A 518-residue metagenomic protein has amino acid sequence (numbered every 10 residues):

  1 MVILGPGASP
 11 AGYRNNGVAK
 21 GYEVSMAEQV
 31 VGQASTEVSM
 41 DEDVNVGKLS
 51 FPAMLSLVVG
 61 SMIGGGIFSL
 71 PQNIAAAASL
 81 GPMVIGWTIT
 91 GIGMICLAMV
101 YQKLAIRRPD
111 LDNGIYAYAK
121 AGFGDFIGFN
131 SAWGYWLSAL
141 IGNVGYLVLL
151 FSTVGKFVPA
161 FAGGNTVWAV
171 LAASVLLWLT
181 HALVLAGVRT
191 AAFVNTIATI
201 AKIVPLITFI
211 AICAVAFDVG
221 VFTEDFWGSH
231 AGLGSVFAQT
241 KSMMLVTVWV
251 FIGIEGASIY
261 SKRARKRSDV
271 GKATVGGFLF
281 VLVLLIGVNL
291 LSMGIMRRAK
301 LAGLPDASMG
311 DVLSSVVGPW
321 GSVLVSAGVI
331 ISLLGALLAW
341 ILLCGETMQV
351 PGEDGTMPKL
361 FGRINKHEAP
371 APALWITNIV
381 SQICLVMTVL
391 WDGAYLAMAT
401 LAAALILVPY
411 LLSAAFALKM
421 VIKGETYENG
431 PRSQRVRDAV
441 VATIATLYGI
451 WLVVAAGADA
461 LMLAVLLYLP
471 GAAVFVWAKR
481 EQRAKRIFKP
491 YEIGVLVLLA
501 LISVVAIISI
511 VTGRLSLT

Functional and structural regions predicted by a protein language model:
N15-Q72, A76-A77, G81-V84, M94-I95 (+5 more regions): Membrane-interface "cap" regions at the ends of multi-pass membrane proteins
T36-G47, V84, F161-W168, I200-S326 (+1 more regions): Helix-loop-helix junctions that connect adjacent transmembrane segments in multi-pass membrane transporters
V46, S50-F51, V170-S174, R265-R267 (+5 more regions): Loop-to-transmembrane helix boundary motifs in multi-pass membrane proteins
A75, G86, I95-L177, H181-L185 (+4 more regions): Hydrophobic transmembrane alpha-helices that form the core helical bundles of multi-pass secondary transporters
Y116-A119, G124, K156-F161, M243 (+2 more regions): TM-loop-TM module centered on a large, flexible mid-protein loop between adjacent transmembrane helices in multi-pass
V154, W168-V219, T274-F278, A403-V408 (+2 more regions): Membrane-interface loop-to-helix entry segments
I364, Y410-A500: C-terminal membrane-solvent junction of multi-pass transporters and transport-like membrane proteins
I507-T518: Juxtamembrane boundary at the C-terminal end of a transmembrane helix
